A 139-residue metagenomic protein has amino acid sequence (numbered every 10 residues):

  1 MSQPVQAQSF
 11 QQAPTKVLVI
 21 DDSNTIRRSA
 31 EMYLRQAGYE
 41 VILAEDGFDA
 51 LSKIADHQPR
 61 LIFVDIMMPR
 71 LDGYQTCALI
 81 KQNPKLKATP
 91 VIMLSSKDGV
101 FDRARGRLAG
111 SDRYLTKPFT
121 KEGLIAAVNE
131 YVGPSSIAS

Functional and structural regions predicted by a protein language model:
R28-Q36: Charged docking surfaces used in two-component/phosphorelay signaling
G38-E45, K53: Short hydrophobic/Thr-rich beta-strand motif most characteristic of the beta2 strand and flanking loop of CheY-like
H57-F63: Active-site beta3 strand of CheY-like receiver
M68: Receiver (REC) domain active-site loop signature in two-component systems and cognate sites in sensor histidine kinases
F119-V128: C-terminal output helix
